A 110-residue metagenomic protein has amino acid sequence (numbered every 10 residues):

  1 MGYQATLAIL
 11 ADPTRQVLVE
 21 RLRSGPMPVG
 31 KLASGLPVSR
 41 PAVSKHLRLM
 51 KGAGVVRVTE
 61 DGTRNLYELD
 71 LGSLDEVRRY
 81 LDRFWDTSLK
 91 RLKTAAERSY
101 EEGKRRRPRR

Functional and structural regions predicted by a protein language model:
M1-G2, I9, R21-G35, R40 (+3 more regions): C-terminal regulatory/oligomerization modules of transcriptional regulators
A8, P13-T14: N-terminal beta1-alpha1 ligand-phosphate binding loop
Q16-L18: Pre-recognition alpha-helix immediately N-terminal to the DNA-recognition helix within helix-turn-helix or winged-helix
L47-R48: Short, hydrophobic-biased segments on the C-terminal half of alpha helices that form "recognition helices"
E60-L66: Short, Lys/Arg-rich nucleic-acid/phosphate-binding segment
